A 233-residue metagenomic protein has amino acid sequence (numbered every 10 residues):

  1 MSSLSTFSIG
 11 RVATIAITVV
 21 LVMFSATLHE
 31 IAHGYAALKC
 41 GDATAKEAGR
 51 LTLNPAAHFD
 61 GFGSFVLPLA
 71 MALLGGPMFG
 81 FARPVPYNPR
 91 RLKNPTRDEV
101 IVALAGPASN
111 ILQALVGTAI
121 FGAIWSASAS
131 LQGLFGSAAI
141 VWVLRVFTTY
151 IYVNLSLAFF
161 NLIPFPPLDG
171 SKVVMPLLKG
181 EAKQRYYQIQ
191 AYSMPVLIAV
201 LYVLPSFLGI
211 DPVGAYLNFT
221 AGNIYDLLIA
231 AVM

Functional and structural regions predicted by a protein language model:
M1-M233: Hydrophobic transmembrane alpha-helices and their immediate loop junctions in multi-pass integral membrane proteins
